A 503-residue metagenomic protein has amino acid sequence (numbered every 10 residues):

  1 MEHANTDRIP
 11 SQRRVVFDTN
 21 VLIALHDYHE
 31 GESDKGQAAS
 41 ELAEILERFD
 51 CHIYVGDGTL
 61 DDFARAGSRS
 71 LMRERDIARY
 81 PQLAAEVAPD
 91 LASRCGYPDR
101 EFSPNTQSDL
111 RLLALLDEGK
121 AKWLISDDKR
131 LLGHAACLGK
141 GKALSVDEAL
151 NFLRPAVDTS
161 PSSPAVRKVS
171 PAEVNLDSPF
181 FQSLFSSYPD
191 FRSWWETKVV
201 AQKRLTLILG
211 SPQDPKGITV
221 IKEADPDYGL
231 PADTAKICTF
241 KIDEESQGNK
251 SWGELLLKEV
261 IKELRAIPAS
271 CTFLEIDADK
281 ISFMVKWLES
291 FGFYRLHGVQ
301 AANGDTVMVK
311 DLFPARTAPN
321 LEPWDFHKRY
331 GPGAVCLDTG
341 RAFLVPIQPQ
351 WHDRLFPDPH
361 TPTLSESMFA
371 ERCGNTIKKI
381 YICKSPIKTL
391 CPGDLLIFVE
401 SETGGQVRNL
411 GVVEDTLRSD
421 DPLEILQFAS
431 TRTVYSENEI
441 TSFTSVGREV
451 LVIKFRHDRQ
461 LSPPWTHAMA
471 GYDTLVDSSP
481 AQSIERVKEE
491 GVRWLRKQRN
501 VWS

Functional and structural regions predicted by a protein language model:
M1-V55, G67-M72: Short, well-structured N-terminal submotif of metal-dependent ribonuclease cores
E2-N5, K129-Y188: Acidic, PIN/NYN-like endoribonuclease modules and their adjacent C-terminal/linker elements
I45-D99: PIN-domain endoribonuclease scaffold, especially VapC-family toxins
A84-I125, K129, G133: Active-site neighborhoods of divalent-metal-dependent phosphate/nucleic-acid chemistry enzymes
F191-F240: A conserved beta-strand-loop-helix scaffold within acyl/acetyltransferase catalytic domains
C238-S251, D277-A278: A short, internal acetyl-CoA/4′-phosphopantetheine-binding micro-motif in the GNAT/acyltransferase core
G248-L264: Conserved acetyl-CoA-binding loop-helix of GNAT-fold acetyltransferases
A269-S270, L274-E275, F283-T361, E371 (+1 more regions): Contiguous surface segments at macromolecular interaction interfaces
